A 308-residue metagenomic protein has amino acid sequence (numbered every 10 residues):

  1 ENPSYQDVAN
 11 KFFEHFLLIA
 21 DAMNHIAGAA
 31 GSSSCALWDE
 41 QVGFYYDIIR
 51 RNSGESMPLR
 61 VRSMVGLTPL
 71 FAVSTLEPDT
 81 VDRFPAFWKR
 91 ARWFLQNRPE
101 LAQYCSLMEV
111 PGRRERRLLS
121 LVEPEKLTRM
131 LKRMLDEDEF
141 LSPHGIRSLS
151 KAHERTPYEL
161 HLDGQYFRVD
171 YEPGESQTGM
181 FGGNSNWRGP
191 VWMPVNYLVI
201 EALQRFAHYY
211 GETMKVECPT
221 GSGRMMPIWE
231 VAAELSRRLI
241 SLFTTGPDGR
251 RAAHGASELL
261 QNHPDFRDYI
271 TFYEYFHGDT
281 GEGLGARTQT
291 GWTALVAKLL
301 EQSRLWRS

Functional and structural regions predicted by a protein language model:
E1-S308: Acidic, mature catalytic/reactive cores of soluble proteins
